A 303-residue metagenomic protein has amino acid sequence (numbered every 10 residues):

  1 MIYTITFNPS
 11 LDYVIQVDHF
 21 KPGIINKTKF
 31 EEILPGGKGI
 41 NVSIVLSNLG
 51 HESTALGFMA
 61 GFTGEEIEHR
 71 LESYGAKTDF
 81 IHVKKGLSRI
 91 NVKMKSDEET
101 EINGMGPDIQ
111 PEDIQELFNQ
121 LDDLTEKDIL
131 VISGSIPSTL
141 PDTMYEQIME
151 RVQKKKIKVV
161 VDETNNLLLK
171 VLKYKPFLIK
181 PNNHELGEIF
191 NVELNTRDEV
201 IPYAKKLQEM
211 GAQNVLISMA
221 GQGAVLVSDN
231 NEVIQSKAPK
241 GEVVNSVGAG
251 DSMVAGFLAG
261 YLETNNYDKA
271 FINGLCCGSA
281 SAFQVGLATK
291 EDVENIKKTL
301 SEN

Functional and structural regions predicted by a protein language model:
M1-L56, F62-E66: Glycine-rich phosphate/adenosyl-contacting loop at the front of the ribokinase-like
I2, E52-S53, T78-D79, V159 (+1 more regions): Hydrophobic anchor at the start of a short beta-strand that flanks the dinucleotide cofactor-binding loop
I24, N48-D128, K297-N303: Conserved N-terminal subdomain of the carbohydrate kinase-like
S47, Q153, L262: Gly/Ala-rich phosphate-binding loop of Rossmann-like dinucleotide-binding domains, activating on the conserved
E101-N103, D128-G134, D162, K180-E185: Short beta-strands and strand-loop turn motifs
Q115-F118, D142-M149, N195-I201, Q235-P239: Charged helix-capping and loop-helix junction motifs
E146-N230: Conserved phosphate/ATP/ADP-binding segment of small-molecule kinases
R197-N303: Conserved phosphate-binding/catalytic region of the ribokinase-like
